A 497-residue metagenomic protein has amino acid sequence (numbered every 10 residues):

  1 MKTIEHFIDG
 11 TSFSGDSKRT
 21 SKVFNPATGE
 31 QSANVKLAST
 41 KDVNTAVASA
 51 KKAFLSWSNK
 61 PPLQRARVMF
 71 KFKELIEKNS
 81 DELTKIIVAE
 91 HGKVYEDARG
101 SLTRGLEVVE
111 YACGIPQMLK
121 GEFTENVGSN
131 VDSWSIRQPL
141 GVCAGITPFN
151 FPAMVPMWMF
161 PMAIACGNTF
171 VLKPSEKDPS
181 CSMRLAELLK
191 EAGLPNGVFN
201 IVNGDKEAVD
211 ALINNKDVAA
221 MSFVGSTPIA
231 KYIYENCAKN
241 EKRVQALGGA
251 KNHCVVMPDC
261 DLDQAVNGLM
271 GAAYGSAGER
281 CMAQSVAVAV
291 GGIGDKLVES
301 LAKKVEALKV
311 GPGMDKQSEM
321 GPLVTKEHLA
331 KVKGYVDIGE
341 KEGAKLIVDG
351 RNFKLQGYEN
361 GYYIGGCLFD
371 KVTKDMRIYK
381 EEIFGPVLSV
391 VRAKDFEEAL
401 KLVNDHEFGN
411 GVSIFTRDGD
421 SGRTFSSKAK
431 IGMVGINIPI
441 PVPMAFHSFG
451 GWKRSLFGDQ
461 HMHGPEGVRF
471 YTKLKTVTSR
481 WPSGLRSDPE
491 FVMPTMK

Functional and structural regions predicted by a protein language model:
M1-A27, R351: Hydrophobic face of amphipathic alpha-helices that form TPR/SEL1-like repeat modules and related alpha-solenoid
K22, K36, S58, H91 (+5 more regions): A structural signal for short, well-ordered beta-strand elements
T28-N34, V218, V255, K309-V310 (+3 more regions): Conserved C-terminal structural/oligomerization subdomain of aldehyde/semialdehyde dehydrogenase
G29, R65, I87, V109 (+9 more regions): Residue-level signal for inorganic ion chemistry
E30-L119, N130: Glycine-rich loop-to-alpha-helix module at the N-terminal edge of alpha/beta enzyme cores
F54, S58, K73-S80, T84 (+18 more regions): Structural signal for hydrophobic packing residues in well-ordered secondary-structure cores of soluble enzyme domains
G121-Q264, Q317, A393, G458: Rossmann-like NAD(P) dinucleotide-binding subdomain of oxidoreductase/dehydrogenase enzymes
P228-T373, I436, L485-S487, M493-K497: ALDH superfamily catalytic-core signature
